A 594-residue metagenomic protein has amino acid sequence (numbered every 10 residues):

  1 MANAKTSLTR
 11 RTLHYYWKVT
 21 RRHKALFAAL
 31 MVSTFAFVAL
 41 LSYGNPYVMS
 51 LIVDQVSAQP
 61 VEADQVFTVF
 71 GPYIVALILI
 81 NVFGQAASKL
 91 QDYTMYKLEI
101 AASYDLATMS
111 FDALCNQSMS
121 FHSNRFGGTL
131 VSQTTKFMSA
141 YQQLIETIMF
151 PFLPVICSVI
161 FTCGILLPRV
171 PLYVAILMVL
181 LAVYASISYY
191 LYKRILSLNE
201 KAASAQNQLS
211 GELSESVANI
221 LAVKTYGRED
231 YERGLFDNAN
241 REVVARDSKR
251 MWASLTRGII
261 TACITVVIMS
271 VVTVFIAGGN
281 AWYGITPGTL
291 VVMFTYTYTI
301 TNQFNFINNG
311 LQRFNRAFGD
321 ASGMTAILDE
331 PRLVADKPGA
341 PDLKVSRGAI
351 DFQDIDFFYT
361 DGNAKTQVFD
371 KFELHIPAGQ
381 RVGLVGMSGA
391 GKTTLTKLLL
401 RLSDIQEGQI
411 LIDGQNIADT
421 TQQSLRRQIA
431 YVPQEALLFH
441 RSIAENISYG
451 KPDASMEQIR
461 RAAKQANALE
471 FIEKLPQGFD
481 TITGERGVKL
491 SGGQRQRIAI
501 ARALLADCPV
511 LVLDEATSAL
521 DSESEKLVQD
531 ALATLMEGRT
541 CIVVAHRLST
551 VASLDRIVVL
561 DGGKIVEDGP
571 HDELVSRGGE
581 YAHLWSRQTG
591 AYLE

Functional and structural regions predicted by a protein language model:
M1-S42, V56-I74, F83, A87-M95 (+10 more regions): Membrane-integrated ABC transporters
A2-K5, I100, T108-S132, K136-M138 (+5 more regions): Short intracellular "coupling" helices and adjacent cytoplasmic loop segments at the cytosolic face of multi-pass
R22, L26-V38, Y73, T147-K201 (+2 more regions): Transmembrane helices of ABC transporter permease
R22-A25, M119-S123, K136-I145, M149 (+9 more regions): An intracellular "coupling" helix at the cytosolic face of ABC transporter transmembrane type-1 domains
N45-M49, Q91, S110, F161 (+5 more regions): Hydrophobic/aromatic residues in alpha-helical transmembrane segments
P60, I165-V179, A253-S322, I327-L328: Helix-loop-helix
L79-E99, E146, F150-C157, I176-S204 (+4 more regions): Alpha-helical transmembrane segments of multi-pass membrane proteins
L343-E594: ABC-type nucleotide-binding domain
